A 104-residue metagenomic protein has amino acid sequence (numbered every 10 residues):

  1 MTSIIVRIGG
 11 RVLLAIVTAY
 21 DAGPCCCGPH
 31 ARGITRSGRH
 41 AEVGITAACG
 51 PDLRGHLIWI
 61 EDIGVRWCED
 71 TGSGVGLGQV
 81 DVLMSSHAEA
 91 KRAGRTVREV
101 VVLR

Functional and structural regions predicted by a protein language model:
T2-R104: Solvent-exposed, well-ordered loop and adjacent helix/strand elements within mature globular domains that form
